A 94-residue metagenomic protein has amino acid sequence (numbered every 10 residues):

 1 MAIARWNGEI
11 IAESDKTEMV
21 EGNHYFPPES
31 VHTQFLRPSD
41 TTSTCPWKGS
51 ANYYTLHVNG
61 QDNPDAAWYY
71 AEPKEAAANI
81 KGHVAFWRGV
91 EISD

Functional and structural regions predicted by a protein language model:
M1-D94: Terminal leader/tail segments of proteins
